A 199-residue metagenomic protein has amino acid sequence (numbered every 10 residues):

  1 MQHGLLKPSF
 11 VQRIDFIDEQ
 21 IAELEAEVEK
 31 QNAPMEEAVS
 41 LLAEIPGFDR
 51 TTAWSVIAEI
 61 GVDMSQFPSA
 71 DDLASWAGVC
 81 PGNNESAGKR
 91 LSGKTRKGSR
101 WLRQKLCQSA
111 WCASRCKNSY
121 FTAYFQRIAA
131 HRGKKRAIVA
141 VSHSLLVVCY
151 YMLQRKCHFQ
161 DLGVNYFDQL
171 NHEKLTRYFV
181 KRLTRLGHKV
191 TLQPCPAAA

Functional and structural regions predicted by a protein language model:
M1-A199: A detector of single, family-specific signature residues that are central to catalytic or substrate-handling motifs
